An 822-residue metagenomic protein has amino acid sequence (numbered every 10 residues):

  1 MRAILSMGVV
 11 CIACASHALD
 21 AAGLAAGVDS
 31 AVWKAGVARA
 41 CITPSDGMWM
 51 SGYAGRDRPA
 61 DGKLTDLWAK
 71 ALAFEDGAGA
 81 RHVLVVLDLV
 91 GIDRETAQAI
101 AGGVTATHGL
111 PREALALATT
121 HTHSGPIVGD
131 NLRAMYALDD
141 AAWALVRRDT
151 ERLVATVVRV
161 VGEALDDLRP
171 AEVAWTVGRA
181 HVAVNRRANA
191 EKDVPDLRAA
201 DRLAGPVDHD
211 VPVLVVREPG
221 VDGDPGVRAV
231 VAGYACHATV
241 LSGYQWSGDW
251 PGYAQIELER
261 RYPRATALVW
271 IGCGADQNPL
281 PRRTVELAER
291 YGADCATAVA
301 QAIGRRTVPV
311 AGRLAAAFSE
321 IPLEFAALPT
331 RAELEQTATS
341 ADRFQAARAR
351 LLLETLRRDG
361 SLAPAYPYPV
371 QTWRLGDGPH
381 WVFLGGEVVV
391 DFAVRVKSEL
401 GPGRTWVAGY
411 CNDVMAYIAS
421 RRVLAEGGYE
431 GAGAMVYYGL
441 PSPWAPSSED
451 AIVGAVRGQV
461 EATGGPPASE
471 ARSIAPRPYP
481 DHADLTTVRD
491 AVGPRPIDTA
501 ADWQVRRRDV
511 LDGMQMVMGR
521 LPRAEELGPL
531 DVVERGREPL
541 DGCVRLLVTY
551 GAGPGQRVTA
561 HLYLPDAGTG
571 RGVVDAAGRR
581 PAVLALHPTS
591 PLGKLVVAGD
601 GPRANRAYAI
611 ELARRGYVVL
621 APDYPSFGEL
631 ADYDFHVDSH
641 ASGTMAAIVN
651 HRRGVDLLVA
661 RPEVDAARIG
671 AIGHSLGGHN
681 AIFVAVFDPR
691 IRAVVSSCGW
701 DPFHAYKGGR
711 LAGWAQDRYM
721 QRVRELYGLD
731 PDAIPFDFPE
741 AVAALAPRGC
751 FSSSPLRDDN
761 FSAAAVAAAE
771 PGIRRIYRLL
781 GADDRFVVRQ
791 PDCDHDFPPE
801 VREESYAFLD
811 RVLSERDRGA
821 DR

Functional and structural regions predicted by a protein language model:
G23-A118, T122-T266, W270-G274, L280-R290 (+2 more regions): Conserved beta-alpha junction segments in alpha/beta enzyme cores
G23-S30, G465-M516, R520: N-terminal pre-domain segments of enzymes
A78-R81, D224-V227, G555-V558, D566-V583 (+1 more regions): Proline/glycine-enriched tight loop/beta-turn segments at coil->beta junctions that connect or precede beta-strands
P522-D575: N-terminal cap/lid segment of alpha/beta-hydrolase-fold proteins
A576-A660, Y706-A712: Cap/lid segment of the alpha/beta-hydrolase catalytic domain
D638, S696-A741, S762-E770, R778-A782: Mobile cap/lid helix-loop segments that gate and shape the active-site cleft of serine hydrolases
R653-A715, Q721-E725: Primarily recognizes the serine-hydrolase "nucleophile elbow" in alpha/beta-hydrolase and SGNH/GDSL folds
P771-R822: C-terminal catalytic histidine-bearing segment of alpha/beta-hydrolase fold enzymes
